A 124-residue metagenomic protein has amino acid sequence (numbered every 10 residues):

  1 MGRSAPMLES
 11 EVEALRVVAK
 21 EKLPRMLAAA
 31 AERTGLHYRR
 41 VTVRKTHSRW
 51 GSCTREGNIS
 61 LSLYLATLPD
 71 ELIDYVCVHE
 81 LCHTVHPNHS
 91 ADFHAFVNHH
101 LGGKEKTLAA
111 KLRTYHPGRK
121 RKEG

Functional and structural regions predicted by a protein language model:
M1-Y75, T84-G124: Active-site-proximal or metal-binding-adjacent scaffold patches in catalytic folds
E80: Walker B catalytic acidic pair
